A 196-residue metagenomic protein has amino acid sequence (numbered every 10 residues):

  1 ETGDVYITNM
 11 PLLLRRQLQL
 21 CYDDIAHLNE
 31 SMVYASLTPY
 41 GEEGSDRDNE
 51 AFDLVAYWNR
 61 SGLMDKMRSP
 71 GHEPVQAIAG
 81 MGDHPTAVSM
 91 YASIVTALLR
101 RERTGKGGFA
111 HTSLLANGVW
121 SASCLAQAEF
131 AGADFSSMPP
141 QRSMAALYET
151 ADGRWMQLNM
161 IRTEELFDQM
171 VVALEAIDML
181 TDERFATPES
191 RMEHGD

Functional and structural regions predicted by a protein language model:
G3: An anion/phosphate-binding loop that grips the pyrophosphate of nucleotide cofactors and donors
Y6: Hydrophobic acceptor-binding patch used for acceptor engagement in glycosyltransferases
M10: Conserved NAD(P)H cofactor-binding loop of Rossmann-fold oxidoreductase domains
L14-M156, M160, D168: Active-site-adjacent "lid/gating" segments in soluble enzymes
M144-D196: Aromatic-enriched alpha-helical interface/lid elements that frame and gate functional surfaces
